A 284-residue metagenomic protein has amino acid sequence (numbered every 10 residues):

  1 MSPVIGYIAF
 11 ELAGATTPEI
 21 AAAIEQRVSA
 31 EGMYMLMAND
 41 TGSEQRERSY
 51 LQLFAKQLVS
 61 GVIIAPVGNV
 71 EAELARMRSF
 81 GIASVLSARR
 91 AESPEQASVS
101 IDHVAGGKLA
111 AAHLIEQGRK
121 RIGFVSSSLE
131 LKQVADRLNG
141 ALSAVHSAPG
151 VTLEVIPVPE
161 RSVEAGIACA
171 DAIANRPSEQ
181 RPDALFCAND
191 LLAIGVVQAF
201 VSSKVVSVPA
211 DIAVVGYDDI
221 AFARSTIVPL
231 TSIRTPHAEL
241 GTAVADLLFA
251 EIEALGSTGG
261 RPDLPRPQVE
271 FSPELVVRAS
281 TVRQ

Functional and structural regions predicted by a protein language model:
M1-A22, A30-E31, G42, L53-K56: N-terminal helix-turn-helix/winged-helix DNA-binding helices and compositionally similar short basic alpha-helical
Y7, L58-P66, G123-V125, I156 (+2 more regions): Periplasmic-binding protein-like
A9-E19, M37-R46, V99-L109, V125-H146 (+5 more regions): Hinge/beta->alpha junction and helix N-cap segments in small-molecule ligand-binding domains
Q26-E71: Central regulatory/effector-binding core of bacterial HTH transcription factors
T41-G42, A65-L109, E130, L191 (+1 more regions): Flexible loop/hinge segments that line or gate small-molecule binding clefts
E47-L58, A165-Q180: Short, well-structured alpha-helical segments in soluble
N175-Q284: Flexible loop/turn connectors
